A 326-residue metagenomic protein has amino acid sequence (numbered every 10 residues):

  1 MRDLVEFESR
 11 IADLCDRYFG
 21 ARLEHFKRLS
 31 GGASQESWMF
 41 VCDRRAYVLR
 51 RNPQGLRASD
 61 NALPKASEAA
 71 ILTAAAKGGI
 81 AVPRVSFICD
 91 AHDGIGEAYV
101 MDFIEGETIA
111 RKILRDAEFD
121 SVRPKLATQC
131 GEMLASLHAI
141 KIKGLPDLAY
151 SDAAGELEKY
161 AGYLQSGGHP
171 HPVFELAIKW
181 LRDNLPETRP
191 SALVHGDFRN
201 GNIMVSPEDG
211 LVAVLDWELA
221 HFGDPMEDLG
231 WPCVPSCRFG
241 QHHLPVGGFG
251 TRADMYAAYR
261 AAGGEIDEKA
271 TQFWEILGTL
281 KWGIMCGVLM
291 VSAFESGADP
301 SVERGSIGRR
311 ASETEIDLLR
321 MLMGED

Functional and structural regions predicted by a protein language model:
M1-G20: Juxta-kinase regulatory segment immediately upstream of eukaryotic protein kinase catalytic domains
K27-E158, G162-W180, N184-P190, E208-D209: ATP-binding pocket architecture of kinase catalytic cores
L148, I266-L277: All-alpha amphipathic helical-bundle segments outside canonical DNA-binding/catalytic cores that form hydrophobic
L193-H195, N200: Catalytic-loop of the protein kinase fold
L215-A220: Activation of the activation-loop gatekeeper triad in protein kinase-fold domains
D228-G264, L277-S296: Active-site activation/catalytic loop segments of kinase-like enzymes and analogous catalytic loops in related
I284-D326: Helical subdomain adjoining the active site within ATP-dependent kinase catalytic cores
